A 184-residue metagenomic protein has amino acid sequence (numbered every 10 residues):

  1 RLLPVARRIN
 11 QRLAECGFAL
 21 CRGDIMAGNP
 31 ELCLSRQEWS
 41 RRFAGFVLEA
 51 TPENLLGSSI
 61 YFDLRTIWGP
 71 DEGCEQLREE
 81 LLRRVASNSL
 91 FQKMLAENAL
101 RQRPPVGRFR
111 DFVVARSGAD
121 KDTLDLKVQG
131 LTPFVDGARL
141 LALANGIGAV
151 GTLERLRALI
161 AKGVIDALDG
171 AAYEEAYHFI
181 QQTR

Functional and structural regions predicted by a protein language model:
L2-R184: A nucleotide- and high-energy phosphate-metabolite-utilizing enzyme signature
